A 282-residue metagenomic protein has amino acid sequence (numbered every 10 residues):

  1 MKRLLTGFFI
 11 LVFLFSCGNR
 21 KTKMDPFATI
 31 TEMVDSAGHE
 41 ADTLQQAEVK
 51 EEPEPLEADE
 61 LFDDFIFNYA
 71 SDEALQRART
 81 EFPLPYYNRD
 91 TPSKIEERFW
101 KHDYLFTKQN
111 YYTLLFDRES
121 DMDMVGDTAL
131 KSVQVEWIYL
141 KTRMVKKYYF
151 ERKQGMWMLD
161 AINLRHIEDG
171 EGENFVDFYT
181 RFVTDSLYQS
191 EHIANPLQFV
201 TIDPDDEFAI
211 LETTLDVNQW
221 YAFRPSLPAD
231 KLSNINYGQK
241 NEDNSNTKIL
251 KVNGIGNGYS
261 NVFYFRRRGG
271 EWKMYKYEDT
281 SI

Functional and structural regions predicted by a protein language model:
M1-F15: Sec-dependent bacterial lipoprotein signal peptides
C17-K21: Bacterial signal peptide processing site
T22-F67, S71, M158-Y179: Short, low-complexity N-terminal intrinsically disordered segments enriched in polar/charged residues
S36, D42-T43, E60, T91 (+3 more regions): Coil residues (strongly favoring Ser/Thr
E60, D64-W100, Y188-D203: Short, well-ordered alpha-helical segments enriched in acidic and aromatic residues
P85-T142, E207-Y259: Surface-exposed, charged secondary-structure patches
L140-G170, G258-I282: Short beta-strand edge/turn micro-motifs at domain boundaries
Q154-H192, P196-L211: Surface-exposed beta-loop interaction hotspot
